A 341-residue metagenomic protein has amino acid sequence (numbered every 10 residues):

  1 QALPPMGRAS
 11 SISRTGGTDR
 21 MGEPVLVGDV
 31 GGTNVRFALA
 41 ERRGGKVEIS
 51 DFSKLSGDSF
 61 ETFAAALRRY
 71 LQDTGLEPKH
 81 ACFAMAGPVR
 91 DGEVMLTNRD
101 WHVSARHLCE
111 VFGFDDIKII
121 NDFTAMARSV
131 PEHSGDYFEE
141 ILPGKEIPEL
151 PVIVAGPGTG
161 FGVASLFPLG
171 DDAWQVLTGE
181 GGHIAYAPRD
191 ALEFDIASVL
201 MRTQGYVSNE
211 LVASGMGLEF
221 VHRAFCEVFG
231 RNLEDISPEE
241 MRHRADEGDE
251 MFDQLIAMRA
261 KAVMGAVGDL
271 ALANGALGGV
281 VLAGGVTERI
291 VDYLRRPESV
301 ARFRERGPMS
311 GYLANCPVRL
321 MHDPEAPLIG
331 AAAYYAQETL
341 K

Functional and structural regions predicted by a protein language model:
M6-G7, I12-E77, G170, F194-K341: ATP-binding/phosphotransfer module of carbohydrate and carboxylate kinases, centering on a glycine-rich
D19, V30, P143-E149, V154-P157 (+3 more regions): Solvent-exposed alpha-helices and their adjacent loops that cap or buttress functional pockets in soluble metabolic
V35-L39, V154-G156, F161-F167: Short beta-strand scaffold segments in enzyme catalytic cores
Q72-I119, T124, R128-Y137, V154 (+1 more regions): Short beta-strand-loop/turn "lid" adjacent to the catalytic site in phosphate-handling enzymes
D116-I147, E239-A260, G265: ATP-dependent carbohydrate kinase catalytic cores
S134-F138, G170-H183: A short alpha->loop->secondary-structure connector
G179-R202: A short, charged helix-loop
